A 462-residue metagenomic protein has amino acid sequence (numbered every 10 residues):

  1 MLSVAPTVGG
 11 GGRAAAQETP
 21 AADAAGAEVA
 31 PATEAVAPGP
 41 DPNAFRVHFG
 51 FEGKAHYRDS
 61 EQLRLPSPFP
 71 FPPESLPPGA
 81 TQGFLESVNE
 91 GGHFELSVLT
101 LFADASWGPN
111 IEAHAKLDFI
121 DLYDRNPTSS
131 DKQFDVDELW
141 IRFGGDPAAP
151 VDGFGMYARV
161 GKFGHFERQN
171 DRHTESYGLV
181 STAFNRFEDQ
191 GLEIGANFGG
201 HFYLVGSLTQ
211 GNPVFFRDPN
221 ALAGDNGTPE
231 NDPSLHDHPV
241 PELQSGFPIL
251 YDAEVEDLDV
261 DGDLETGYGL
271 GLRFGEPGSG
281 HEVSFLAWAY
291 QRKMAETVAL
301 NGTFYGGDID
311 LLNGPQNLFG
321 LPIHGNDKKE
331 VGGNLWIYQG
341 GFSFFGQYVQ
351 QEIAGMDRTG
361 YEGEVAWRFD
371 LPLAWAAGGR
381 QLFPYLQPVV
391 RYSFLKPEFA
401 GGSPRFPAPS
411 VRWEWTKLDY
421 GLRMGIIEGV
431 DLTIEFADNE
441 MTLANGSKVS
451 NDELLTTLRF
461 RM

Functional and structural regions predicted by a protein language model:
L2-F84, W375, M462: N-terminal periplasmic/intermembrane-space "pro-region" immediately following the signal or transit peptide
P20, A25, A30, V36 (+11 more regions): Intrinsically disordered, low-complexity regions of eukaryotic proteins
P20-A21, G26, P42, Q62-L63 (+3 more regions): Outer-membrane beta-barrel pore domains
P38-L65, E86-L222, G262-T266, L272-S279 (+3 more regions): Outer membrane beta-barrel
R58-G83, E167-L179, Q210-W336, R412: Outer-membrane pore/translocation modules
P72, S181-A183, L192-E193, N226-E230 (+4 more regions): Short, intrinsically disordered/low-complexity patches at protein termini and at juxtamembrane boundaries
P77-Q82, Y123, N185-Q190, P233-L235 (+1 more regions): Short, surface-exposed, polar/charged, turn-prone segments marking secondary-structure boundaries
L99-D131, L192-V260, I323-R358, E362 (+1 more regions): Glycine/serine-rich loop-strand microenvironments at binding/catalytic pocket rims
